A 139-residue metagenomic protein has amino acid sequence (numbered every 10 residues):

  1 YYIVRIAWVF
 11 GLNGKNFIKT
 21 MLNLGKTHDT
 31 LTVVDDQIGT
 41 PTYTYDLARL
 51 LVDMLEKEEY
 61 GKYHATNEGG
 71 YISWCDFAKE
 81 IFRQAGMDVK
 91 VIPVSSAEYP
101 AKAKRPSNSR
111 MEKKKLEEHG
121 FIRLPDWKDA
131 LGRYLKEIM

Functional and structural regions predicted by a protein language model:
Y1-G39, Y45-D46: NAD(P)-dependent short-chain dehydrogenase/reductase
V4, V33-V34, A65, V94 (+1 more regions): Hydrophobic residues at beta-strand termini and immediately following loops that shape nucleotide-binding pockets
M21, L51-L55, A78-I81, L131-L135: Hydrophobic "lid"/C-terminal helical patch of Rossmann-like NAD(P)-dependent dehydrogenase/epimerase domains
G25-K26, L55-E56, M139: Residue-level signal for alpha-helix termini/capping positions
T40-D46, K57, D126: A conserved structural motif in NAD(P)-dependent oxidoreductases
L50, K57-A103, S107: Mid/C-terminal beta-alpha module of Rossmann-like enzyme folds, strongest in SDR-family dehydrogenases/epimerases
S73-K79, S95-Y134, I138-M139: Conserved C-terminal active-site "lid" loop/helix of NAD(P)H-dependent oxidoreductases that clamps the redox cofactor
